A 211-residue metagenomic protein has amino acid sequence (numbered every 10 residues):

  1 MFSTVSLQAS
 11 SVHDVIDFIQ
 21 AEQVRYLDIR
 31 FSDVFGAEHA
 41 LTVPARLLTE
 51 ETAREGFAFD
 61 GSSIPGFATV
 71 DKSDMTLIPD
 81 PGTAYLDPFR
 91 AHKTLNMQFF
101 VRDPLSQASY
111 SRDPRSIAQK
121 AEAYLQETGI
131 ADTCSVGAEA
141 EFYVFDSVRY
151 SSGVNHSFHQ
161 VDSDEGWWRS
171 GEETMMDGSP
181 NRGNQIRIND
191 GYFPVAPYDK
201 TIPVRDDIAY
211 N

Functional and structural regions predicted by a protein language model:
F2-N211: Glycine-rich, acidic/polar active-site loops that bind/position phosphate-bearing ligands
